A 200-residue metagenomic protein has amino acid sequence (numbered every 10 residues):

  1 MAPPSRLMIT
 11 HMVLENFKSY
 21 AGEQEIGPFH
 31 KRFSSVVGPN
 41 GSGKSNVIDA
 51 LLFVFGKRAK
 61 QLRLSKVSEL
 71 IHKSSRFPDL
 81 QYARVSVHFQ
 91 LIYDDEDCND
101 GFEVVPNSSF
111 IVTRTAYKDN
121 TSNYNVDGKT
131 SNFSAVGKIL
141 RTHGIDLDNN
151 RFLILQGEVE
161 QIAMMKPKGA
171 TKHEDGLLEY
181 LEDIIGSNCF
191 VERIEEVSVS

Functional and structural regions predicted by a protein language model:
M1-S5: Eukaryotic N-terminal low-complexity, Ser/Thr- and Lys/Arg-rich leader segments that predominantly function as
L7-S200: Gly/Lys-enriched N-terminal cap/neck module of very large, oligomeric protein machines
